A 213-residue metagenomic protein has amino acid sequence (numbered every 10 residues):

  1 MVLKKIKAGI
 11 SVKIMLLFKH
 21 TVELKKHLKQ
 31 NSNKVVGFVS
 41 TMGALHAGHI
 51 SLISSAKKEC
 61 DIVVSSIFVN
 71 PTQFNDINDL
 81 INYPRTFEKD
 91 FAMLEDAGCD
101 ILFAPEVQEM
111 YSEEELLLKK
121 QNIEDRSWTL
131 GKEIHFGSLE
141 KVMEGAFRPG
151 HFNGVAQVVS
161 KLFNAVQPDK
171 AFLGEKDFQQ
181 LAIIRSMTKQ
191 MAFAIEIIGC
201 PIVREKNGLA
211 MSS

Functional and structural regions predicted by a protein language model:
M1-I14: N-terminal amphipathic/basic-hydrophobic helices that include classical n-h-c signal peptides and signal-anchor
V12-S213: Nucleotidyltransferase catalytic core that binds NTPs
